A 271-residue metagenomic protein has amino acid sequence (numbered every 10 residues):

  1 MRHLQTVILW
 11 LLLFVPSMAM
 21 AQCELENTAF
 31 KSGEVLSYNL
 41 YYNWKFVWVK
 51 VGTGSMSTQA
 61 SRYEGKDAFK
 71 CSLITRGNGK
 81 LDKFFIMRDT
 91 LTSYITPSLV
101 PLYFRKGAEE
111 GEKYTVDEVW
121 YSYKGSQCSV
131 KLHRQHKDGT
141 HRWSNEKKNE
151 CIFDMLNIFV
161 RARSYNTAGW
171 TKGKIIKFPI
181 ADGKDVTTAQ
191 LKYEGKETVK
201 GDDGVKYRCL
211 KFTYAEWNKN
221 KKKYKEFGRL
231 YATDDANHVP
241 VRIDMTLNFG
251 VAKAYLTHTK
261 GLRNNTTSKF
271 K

Functional and structural regions predicted by a protein language model:
M1-H3: N-terminal secretory signal peptides that target proteins for export/translocation
Q5-T6, D89: Glycine-rich, phosphate-binding/catalytic loops in enzymes
T6-S17: Bacterial N-terminal signal peptides
Q22-Y123, N166-K271: Acidic, serine/threonine-rich low-complexity disordered tracts
K124-D182: Active-site/ligand-binding surface loops and adjacent short beta/alpha elements that line catalytic pockets across
